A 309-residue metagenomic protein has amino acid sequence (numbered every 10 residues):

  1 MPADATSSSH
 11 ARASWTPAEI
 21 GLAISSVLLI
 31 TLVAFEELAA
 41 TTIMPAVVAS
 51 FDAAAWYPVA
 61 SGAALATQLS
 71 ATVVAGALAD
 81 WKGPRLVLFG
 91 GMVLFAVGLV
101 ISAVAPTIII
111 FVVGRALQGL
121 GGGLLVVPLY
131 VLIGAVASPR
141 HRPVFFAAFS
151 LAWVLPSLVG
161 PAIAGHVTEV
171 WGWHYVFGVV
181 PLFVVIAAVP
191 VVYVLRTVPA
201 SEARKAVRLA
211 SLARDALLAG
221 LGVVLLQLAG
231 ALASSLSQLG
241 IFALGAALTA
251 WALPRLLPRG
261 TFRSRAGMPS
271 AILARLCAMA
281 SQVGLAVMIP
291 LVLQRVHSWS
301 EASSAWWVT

Functional and structural regions predicted by a protein language model:
M1-W15: Short, Lys/Arg-rich, polar N-terminal cytosolic tail immediately upstream of the first transmembrane signal-anchor
E19-E36, A40-T42, S61-A63, S70-V74 (+2 more regions): 12-transmembrane solute porter fold
E19-S26, L88, F95, F111 (+3 more regions): Hydrophobic alpha-helix/TM-entry signal in multi-pass membrane transporters
I43-V47, V131-L132, V136, V194 (+2 more regions): A residue-level signal for alpha-helical anchor/packing sites in multi-pass solute transporters
V48, D52-V59, A147, E301-T309: Small-residue hotspots at the loop-to-helix junctions and early N-terminal turns of transmembrane alpha-helices
A75, A79-R208: Helix-loop-helix hairpins in multi-pass membrane proteins, especially solute transporters
E169-A278: Hydrophobic transmembrane-helix bundles of small-molecule transporters
